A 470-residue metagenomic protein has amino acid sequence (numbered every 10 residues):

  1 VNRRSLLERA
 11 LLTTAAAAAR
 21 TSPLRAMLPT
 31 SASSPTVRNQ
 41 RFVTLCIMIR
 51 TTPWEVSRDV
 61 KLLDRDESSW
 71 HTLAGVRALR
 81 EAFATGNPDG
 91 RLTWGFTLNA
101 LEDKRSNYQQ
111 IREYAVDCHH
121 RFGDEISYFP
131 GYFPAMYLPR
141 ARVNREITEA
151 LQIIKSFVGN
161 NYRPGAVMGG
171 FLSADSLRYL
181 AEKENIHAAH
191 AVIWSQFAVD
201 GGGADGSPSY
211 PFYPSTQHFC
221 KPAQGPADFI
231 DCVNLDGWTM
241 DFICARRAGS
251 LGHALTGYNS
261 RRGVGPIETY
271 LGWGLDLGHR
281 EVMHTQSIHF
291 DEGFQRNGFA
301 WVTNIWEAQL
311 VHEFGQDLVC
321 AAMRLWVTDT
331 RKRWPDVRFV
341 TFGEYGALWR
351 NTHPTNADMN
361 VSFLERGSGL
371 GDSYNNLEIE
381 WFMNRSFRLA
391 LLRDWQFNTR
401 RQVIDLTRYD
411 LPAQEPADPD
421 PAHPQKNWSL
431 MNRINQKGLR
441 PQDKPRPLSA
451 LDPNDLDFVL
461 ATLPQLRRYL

Functional and structural regions predicted by a protein language model:
V1, R20-T36: C-terminal segment of N-terminal export signals and the immediately downstream linker at the start of the mature
S5-A26: N-terminal export signals
S33, A166-G298, M359-S373, E378: Active-site-adjacent pocket scaffolds in enzyme catalytic domains
S33-V116, I267, G298-T303, E307 (+3 more regions): Active-site beta->alpha N-cap acidic-glycine motif
L63-E81, S106-A115, V143-L151, W273-D291 (+1 more regions): Well-ordered, non-membrane alpha-helical segments in soluble/globular domains
D89-F171, C232-T269, R296-V311, V340-G343: Metal-dependent polysaccharide deacetylase catalytic core of the NodB/CE4 family, i.e., the active-site-bearing domain
I288-R350: Substrate-binding cleft of secreted/luminal carbohydrate-active enzymes
D394-Y469: Acidic-aromatic substrate-binding/catalytic surfaces of carbohydrate-active enzymes
